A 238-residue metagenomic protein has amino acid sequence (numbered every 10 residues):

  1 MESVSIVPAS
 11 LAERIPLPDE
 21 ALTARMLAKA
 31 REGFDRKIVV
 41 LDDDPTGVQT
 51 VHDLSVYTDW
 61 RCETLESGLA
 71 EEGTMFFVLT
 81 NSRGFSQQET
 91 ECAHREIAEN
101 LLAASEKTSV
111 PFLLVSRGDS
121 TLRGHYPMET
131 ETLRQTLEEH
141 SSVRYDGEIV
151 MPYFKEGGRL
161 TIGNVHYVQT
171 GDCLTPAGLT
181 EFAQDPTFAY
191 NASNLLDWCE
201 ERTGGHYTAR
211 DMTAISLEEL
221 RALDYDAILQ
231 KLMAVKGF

Functional and structural regions predicted by a protein language model:
M1: ER/Golgi luminal nucleotide-sugar-dependent glycosyltransferases, focusing on the catalytic module
V4-E72, E156: N-terminal basic/disordered segments at the start of proteins
A28-V39, E72-T74, F85-L114, G118-F238: Cap/lid and interdomain-hinge subdomains that line or gate substrate/regulatory clefts in soluble alpha/beta enzymes
V78-R83: Short loop/turn segments at strand-loop or loop-helix junctions that form parts of catalytic or ligand-binding pockets
